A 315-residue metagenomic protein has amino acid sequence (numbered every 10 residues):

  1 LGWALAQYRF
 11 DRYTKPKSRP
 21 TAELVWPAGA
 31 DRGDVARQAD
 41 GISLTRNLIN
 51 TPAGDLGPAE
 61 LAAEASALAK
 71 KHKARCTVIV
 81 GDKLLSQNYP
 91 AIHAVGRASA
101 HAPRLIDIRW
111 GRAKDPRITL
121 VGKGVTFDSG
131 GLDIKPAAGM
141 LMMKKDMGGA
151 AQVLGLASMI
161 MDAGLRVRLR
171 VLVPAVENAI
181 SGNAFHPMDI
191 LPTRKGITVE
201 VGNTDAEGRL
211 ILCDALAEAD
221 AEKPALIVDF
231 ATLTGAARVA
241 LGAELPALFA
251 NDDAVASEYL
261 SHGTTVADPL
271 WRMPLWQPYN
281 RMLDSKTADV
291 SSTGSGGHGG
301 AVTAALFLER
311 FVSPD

Functional and structural regions predicted by a protein language model:
L1-H72: Phosphate/ribose-phosphate-bearing ligand recognition and processing surfaces, centered on ADP-ribose/NAD(+/P+) systems
A62-D315: A generic structural signal for tightly packed, nonpolar segments enriched in small/aliphatic residues
